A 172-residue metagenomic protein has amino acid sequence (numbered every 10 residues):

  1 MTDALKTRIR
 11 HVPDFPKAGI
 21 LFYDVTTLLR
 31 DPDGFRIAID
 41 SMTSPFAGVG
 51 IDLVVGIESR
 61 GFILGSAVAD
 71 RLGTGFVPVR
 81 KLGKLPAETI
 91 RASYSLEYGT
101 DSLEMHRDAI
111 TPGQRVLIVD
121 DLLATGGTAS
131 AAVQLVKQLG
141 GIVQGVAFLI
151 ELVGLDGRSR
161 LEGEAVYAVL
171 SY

Functional and structural regions predicted by a protein language model:
M1-I51: Active-site-facing substrate-recognition patch
T7, S130-Y172: PRPP-dependent phosphoribosyltransferase catalytic core
G19, V54, F76, V146: Residue-level signature of catalytic and energy-coupling elements of molecular machines, predominantly ATP/GTP-dependent
I51-E58: Short glycine-rich phosphate-binding loop at a beta-alpha junction
D52, Q114, Q144: Conserved acidic residues
I63-L72, V133: Short Gly/Thr/Asp-enriched flexible loops that form oxyanion-binding sites at enzyme active sites
T74-V116: Short, glycine/charge-rich flexible loops or terminal/linker lids adjacent to PRPP-binding catalytic cores
D121, G126: Conserved G/P- and acidic residue-centered "switch" motifs that form tight phosphate/ATP-binding loops in soluble
